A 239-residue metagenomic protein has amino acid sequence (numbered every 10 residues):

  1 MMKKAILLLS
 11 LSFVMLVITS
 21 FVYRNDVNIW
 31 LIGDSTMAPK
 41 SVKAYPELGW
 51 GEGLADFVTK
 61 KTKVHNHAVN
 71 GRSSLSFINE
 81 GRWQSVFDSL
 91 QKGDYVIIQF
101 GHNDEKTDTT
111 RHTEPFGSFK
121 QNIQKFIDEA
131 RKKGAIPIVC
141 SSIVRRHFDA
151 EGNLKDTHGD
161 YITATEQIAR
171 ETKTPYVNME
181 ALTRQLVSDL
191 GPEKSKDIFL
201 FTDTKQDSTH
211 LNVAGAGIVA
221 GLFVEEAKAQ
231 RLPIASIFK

Functional and structural regions predicted by a protein language model:
M1-M2: N-terminal secretory signal peptides that target proteins for export/translocation
A5, L9-D26: Bacterial Sec-dependent signal peptides at the C-terminal "C-region" and cleavage site
S10-M15, I29, D149, D156-T157: Extended, non-catalytic scaffold segments that flank or surround catalytic motifs
V22-V69, Q84-K92: Serine-esterase "nucleophile elbow" of acetyl-processing enzymes
R24, G81-L211, G217, G221-K239: Alpha-helical cap/lid subdomain in secreted, periplasmic, or secretory-pathway luminal O-acyl-processing enzymes
G33, G49, A68-G71, G101 (+2 more regions): Glycine-centered flexibility sites
A38-L48, A68-E80, K106-P115: Acidic/histidine-rich helix-loop elements that form or flank divalent-metal/phosphate-binding sites at the catalytic
